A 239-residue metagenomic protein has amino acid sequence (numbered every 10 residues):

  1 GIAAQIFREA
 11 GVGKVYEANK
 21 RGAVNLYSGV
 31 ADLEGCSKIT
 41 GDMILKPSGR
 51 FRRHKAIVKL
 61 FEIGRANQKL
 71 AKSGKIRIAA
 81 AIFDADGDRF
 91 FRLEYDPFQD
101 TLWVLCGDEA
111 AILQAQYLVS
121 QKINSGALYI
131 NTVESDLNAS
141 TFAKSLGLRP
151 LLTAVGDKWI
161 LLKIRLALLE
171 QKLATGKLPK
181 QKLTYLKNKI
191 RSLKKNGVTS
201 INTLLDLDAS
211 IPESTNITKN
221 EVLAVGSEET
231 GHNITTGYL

Functional and structural regions predicted by a protein language model:
G1-L239: Phosphate-binding chemistry for phosphorylated carbohydrates and sugar-nucleotides
